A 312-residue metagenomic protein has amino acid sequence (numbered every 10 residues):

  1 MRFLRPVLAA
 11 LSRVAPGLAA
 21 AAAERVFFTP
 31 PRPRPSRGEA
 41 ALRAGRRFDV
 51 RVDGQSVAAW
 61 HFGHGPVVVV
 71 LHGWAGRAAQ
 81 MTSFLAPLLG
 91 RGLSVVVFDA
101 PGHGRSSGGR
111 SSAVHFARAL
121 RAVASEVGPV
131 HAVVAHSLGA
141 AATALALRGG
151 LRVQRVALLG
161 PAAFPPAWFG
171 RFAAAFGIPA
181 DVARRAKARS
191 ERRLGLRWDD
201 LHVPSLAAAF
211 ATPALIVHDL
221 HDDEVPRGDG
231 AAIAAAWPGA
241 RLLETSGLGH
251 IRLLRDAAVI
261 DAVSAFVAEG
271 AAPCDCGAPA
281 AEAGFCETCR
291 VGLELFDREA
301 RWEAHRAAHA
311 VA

Functional and structural regions predicted by a protein language model:
M1-R51, L293, D297-A300: An N-terminal hydrophobic leader/cap segment in hydrolases
A78, L85-S107: Conserved alpha/beta-hydrolase
R110-H131: Alpha/beta-hydrolase active-site loop
V134-T143: Gly/Ala-rich beta-loop-alpha elbow adjacent to hydrolase catalytic centers
G149-L196: Hydrolase active-site cap/lid region
A209-A211, I216-H218, D222: Short beta-strand/loop motif that positions the catalytic acidic residue of the alpha/beta-hydrolase fold
D223-D229: Conserved alpha/beta-hydrolase "acid-adjacent" motif
L248-I260, D297-E299, H305: Catalytic histidine-centered segment of alpha/beta-hydrolase-like enzymes
